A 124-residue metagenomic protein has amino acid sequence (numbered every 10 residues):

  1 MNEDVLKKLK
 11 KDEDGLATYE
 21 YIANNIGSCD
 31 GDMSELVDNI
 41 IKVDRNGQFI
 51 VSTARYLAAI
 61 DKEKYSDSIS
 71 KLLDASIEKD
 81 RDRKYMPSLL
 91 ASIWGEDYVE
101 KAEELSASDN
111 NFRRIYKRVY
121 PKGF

Functional and structural regions predicted by a protein language model:
M1-K7, S28-I40, K62-D74, E96-L105: Amphipathic alpha-helical scaffolding segments comprising HEAT/armadillo-like alpha-solenoid repeats
K7-K11, K42, K62-K64, K71 (+5 more regions): Context-gated lysine
L9-Y19, I41-V51, L73-E78: HEAT-repeat alpha-solenoid elements in large eukaryotic scaffold proteins
L16-S28, I50-K62, D82-I93, I115-F124: Structural detector for internal amphipathic alpha-helices that build alpha-solenoid repeat scaffolds
G27, K42, A58, S76 (+2 more regions): Alpha-solenoid HEAT/Armadillo repeat architecture
D97-F124: Eukaryotic acidic, Ser/Thr-rich intrinsically disordered low-complexity regions
